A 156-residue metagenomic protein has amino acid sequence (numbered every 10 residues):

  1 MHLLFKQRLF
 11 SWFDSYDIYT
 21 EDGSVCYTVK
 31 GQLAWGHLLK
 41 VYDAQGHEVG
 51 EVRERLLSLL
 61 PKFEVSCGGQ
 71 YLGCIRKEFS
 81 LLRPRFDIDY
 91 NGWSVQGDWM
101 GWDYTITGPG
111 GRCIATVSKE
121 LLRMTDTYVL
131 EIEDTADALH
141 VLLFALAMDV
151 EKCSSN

Functional and structural regions predicted by a protein language model:
M1-N156: Intrinsically disordered, low-complexity proline/glycine-rich segments
